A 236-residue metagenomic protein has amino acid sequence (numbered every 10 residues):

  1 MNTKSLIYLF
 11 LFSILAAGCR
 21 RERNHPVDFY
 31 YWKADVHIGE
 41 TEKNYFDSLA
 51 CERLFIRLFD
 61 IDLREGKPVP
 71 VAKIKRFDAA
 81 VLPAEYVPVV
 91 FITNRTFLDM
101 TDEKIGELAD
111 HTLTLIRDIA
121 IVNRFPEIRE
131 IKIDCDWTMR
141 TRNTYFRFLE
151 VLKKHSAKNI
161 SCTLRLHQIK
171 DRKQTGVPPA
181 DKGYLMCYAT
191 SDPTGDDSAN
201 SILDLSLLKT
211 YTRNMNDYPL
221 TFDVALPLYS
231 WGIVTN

Functional and structural regions predicted by a protein language model:
M1-P26: Bacterial Sec-dependent N-terminal signal peptides
C19-F46, A72: Boundary/entry segment of secreted carbohydrate-active catalytic domains
C19-R21, Y45-F46, D78-A79, G176 (+1 more regions): A general structural signal for short secondary-structure junctions and capping/turn motifs
E22, F29, D62, G66-P179: Chitinase-like catalytic core of GlcNAc-active glycosidases
V27-Y31, E52-I56, Y86-V90, I131 (+3 more regions): Hydrophobic faces of well-ordered beta-strands that scaffold small-molecule active sites in alpha/beta enzyme cores
E40-L63, R124: Catalytic domains of carbohydrate-active enzymes, especially glycoside hydrolases
L58, C135, C187: Residues that line or immediately flank small-molecule/substrate-binding pockets and catalytic motifs
E150-T235: Substrate-binding surface in catalytic domains of secreted glycosidases
